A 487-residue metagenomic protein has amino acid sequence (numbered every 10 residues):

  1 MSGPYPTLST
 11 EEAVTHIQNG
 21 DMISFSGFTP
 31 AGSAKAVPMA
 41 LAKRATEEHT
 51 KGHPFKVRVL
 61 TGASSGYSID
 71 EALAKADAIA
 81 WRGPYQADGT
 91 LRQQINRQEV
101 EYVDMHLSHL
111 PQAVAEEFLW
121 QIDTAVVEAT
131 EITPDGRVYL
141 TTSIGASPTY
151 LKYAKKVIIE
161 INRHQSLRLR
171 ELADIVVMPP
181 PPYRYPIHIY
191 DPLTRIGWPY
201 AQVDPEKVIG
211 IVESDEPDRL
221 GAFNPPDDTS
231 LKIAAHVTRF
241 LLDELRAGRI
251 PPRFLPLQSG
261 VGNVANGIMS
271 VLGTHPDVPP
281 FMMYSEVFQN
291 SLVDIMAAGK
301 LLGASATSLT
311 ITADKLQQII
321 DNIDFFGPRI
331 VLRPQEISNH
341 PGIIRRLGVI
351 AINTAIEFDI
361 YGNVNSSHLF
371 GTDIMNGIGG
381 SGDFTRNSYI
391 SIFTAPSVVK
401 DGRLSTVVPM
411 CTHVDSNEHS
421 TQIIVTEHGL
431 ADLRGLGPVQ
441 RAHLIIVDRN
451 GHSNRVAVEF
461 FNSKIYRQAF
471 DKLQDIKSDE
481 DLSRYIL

Functional and structural regions predicted by a protein language model:
M1-Q468: Conserved alpha/beta enzyme-core scaffold
K464-L487: AAA+ P-loop NTPase nucleotide-binding core of proteostasis motors
